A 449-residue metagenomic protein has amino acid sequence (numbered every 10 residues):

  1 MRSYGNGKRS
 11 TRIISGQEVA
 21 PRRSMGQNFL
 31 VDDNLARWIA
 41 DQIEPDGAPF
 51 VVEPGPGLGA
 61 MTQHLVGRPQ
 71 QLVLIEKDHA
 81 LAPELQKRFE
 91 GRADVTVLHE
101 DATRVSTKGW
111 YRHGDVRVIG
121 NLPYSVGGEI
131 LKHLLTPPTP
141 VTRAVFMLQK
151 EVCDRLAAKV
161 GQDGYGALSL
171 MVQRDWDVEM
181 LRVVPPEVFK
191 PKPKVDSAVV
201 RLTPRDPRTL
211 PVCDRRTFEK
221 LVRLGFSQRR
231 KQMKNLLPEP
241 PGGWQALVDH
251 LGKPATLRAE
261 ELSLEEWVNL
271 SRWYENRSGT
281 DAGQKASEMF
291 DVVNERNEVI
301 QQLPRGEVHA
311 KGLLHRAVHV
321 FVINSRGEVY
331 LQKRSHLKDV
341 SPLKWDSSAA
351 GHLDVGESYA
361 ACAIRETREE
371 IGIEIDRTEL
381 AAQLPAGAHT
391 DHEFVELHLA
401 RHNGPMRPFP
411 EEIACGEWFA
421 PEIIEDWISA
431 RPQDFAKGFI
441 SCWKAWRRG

Functional and structural regions predicted by a protein language model:
M1-K220, L224, N269-L270, S278: Catalytic cores of RNA-modifying enzymes
T107-K108, L353-A388: Internal catalytic-core helix/loop-beta-alpha segment that presents or stabilizes conserved functional determinants
V195-V199, W267, A317, E393-L397: Short hydrophobic/aromatic beta-strand or adjacent loop that forms the aromatic wall/cage of a ligand/substrate-binding
A198, L202-P204, L210-A246, P254-E265: An accessory alpha-helical subdomain
K253-T280, A445-R448: Short, amphipathic C-terminal "tail helix"
A282-H319, S325: Acidic, metal-coordinating catalytic segment for phosphate/diphosphate chemistry, firing primarily on the Nudix
P304-E307, L343, L380-G449: Nudix hydrolase/Nudix homology domain
G306-H319, N324-R365, E369, I413: Conserved Nudix-box catalytic region and its N-terminal flanking loop in Nudix hydrolases and closely related
